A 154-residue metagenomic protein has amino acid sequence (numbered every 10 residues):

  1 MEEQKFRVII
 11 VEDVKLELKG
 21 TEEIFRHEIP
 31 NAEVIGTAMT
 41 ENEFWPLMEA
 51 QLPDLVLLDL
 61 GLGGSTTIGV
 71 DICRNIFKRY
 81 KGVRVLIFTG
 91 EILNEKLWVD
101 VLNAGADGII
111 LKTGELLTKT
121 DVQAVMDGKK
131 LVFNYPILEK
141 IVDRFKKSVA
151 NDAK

Functional and structural regions predicted by a protein language model:
V14-E41: Two-component/phosphorelay signaling modules centered on CheY-like receiver
E22, T37-L55, L62-S65: Acidic, metal-coordinating helix/loop segments flanking the phosphotransfer/catalytic sites of two-component signaling
V56, V85, I109-I110: Two-component signal transduction core modules
T67-G82: Short amphipathic alpha-helix used as the core "switch/output" element in two-component signaling
F77, V99-N103: Alpha4-beta5-alpha5 "output face"
F88-T89, K112: Hydrophobic/aromatic residues positioned on beta-strands within the core alpha/beta folds
L102, D107, G114-K154: Short, flexible helix-to-coil linker/hinge segments that flank and couple to helix-turn-helix
